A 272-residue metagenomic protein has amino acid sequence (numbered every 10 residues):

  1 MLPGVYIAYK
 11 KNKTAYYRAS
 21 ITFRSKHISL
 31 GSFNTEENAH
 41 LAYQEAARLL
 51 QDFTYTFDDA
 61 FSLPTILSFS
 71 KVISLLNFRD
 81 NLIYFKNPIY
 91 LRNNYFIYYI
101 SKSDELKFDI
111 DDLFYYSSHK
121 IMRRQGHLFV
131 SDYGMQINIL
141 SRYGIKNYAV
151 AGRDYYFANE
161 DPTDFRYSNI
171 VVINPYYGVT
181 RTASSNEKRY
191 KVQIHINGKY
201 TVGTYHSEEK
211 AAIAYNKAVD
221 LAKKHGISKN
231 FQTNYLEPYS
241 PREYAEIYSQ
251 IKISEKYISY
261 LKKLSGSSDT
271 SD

Functional and structural regions predicted by a protein language model:
M1-D272: Boundary-flanking segments of nucleic-acid-binding domains in nuclear regulatory proteins
